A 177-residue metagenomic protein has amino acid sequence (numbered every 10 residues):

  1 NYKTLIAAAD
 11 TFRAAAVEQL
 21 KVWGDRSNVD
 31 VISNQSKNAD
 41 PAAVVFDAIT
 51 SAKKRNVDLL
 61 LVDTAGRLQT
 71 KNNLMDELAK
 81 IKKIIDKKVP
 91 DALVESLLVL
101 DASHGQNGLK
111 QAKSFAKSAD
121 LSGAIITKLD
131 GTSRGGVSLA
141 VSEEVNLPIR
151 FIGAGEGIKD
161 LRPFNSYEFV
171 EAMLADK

Functional and structural regions predicted by a protein language model:
N1-K177: P-loop/Walker A NTP-binding module and the surrounding RecA-like catalytic core of P-loop NTPases
